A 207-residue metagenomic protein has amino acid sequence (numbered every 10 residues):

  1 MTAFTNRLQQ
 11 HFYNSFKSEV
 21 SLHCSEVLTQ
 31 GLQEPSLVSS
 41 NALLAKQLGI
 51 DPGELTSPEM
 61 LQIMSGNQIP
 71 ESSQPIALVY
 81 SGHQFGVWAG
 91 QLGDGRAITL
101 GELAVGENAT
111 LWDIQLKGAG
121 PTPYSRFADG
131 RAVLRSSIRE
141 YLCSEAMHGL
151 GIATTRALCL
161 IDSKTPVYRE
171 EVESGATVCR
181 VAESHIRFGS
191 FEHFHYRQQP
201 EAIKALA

Functional and structural regions predicted by a protein language model:
M1-M64: TRNA-binding/sensing appendages of the translation machinery
E34-L37, L43-L55, E59, S65-A207: Conserved ATP-binding subdomain of kinase catalytic cores across diverse folds
